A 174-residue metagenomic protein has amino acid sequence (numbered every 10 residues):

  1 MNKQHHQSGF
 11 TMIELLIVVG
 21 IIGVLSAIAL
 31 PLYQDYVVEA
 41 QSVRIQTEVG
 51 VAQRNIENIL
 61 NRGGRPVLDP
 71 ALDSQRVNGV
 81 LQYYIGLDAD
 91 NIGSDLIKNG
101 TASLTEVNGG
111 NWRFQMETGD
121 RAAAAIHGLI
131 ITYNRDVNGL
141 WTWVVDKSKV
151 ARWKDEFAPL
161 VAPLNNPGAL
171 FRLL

Functional and structural regions predicted by a protein language model:
M1-F10: N-terminal leader/signal peptides at the extreme start of proteins
K3, A27-L30, D35, R54: Short, conserved catalytic or interaction motifs in soluble domains
H6, L15, H127: Exposed loop/turn and edge beta-strand positions of beta-sandwich/beta-sheet ligand-binding modules
Q7, L25-I28, A40-V43: Residue-level signal for short amphipathic helical patches enriched in basic/charged and nearby hydrophobic residues
T11, L16, D35, R172: NAD(P)+-binding Rossmann beta1-loop-alpha1 motif at the extreme N-terminus of oxidoreductases
L16-L32: Alpha-helical hydrophobic helix detector
D35-D73: Membrane-proximal N-terminal amphipathic helix
N61-L174: Periplasmic/extracellular, small/polar-rich flexible segments of pilin-like filament-forming proteins
